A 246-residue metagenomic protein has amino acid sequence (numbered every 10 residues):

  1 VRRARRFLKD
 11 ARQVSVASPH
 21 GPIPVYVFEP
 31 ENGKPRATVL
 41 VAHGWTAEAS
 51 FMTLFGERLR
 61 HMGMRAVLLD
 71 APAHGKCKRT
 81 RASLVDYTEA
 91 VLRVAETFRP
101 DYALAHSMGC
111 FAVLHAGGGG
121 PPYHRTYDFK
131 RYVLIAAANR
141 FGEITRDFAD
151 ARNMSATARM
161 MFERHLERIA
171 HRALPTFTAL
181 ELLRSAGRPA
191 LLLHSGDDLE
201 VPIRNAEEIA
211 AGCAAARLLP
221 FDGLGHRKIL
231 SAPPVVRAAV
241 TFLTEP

Functional and structural regions predicted by a protein language model:
V1-S15: An N-terminal hydrophobic leader/cap segment in hydrolases
G44-E57: The serine-hydrolase catalytic nucleophile loop
G56-K78: Conserved alpha/beta-hydrolase
R81-Y102: Alpha/beta-hydrolase active-site loop
P122-R172: Hydrolase active-site cap/lid region
A186, L192-H194, D198: Short beta-strand/loop motif that positions the catalytic acidic residue of the alpha/beta-hydrolase fold
L199-N205: Conserved alpha/beta-hydrolase "acid-adjacent" motif
L224-P234: Catalytic histidine-centered segment of alpha/beta-hydrolase-like enzymes
